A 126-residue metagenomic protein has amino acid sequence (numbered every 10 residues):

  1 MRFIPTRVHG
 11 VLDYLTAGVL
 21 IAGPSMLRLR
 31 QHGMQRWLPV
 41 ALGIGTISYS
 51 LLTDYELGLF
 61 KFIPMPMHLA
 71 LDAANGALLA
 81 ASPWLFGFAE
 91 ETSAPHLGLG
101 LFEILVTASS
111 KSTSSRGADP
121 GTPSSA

Functional and structural regions predicted by a protein language model:
M1-A126: Short amphipathic, positively biased membrane-proximal segments that drive organelle/inner-membrane targeting
